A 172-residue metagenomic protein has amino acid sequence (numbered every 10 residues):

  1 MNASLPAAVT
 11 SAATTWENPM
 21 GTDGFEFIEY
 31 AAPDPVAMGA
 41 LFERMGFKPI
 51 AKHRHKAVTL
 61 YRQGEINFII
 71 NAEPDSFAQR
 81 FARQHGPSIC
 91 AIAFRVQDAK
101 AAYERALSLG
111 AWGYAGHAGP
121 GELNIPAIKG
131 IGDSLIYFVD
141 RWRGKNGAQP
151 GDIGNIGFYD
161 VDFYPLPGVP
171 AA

Functional and structural regions predicted by a protein language model:
M1-P167: An N-terminus-focused feature that recognizes amino-terminal "leader" regions
G168-A172: Residues forming anionic-ligand binding surfaces in small-molecule and nucleic-acid pockets of primarily soluble enzymes
